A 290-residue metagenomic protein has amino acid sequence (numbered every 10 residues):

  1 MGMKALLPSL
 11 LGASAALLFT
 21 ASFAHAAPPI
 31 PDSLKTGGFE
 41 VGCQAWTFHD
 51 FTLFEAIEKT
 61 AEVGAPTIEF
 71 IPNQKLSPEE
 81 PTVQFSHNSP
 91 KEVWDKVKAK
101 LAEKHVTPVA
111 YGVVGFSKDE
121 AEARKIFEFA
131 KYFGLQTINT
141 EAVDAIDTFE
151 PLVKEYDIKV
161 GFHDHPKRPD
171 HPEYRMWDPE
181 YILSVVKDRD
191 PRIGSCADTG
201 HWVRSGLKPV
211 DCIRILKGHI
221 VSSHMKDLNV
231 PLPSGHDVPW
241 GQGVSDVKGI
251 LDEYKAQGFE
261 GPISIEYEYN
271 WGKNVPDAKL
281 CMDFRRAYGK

Functional and structural regions predicted by a protein language model:
M1-L6: N-terminal secretory signal peptides that target proteins for export/translocation
S9-S22: Bacterial N-terminal signal peptides
H25-A45, H49-T67, L183-A197, V203-K290: Histidine-acidic metal/acid-base catalytic patches
H25-P28, W94-D95, K100-A197, V203-L207 (+1 more regions): Active-site acidic/histidine proton-transfer and metal-coordination neighborhood in alpha/beta enzyme cores
E69-E79, P108-V109, V113-S117: Active-site-adjacent substrate/metal-binding segments within catalytic domains of carbohydrate-active enzymes
F70-K96: Glycine-rich, proline-tolerant flexible connector loops at the mouths of alpha/beta enzymes
L76-V83, R168-P172, R204, P231-H236: A short acidic, helix-capping loop that chelates divalent metal ions and anchors anionic groups
Q84-V93, K118, K125, E173-Y181 (+3 more regions): Alpha-helix N-cap and loop-to-helix initiation/capping positions
